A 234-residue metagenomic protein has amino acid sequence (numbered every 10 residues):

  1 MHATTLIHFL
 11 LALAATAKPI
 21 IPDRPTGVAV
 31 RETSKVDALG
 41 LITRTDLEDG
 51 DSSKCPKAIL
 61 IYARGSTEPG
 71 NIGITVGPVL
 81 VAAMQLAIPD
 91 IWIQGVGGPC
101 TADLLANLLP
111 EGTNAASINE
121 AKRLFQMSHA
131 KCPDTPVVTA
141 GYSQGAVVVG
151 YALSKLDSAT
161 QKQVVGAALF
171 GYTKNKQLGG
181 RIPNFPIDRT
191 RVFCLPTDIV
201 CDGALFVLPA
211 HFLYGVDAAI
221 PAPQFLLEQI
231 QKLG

Functional and structural regions predicted by a protein language model:
M1-T33, G234: Fungal secretory targeting signals
V36, I42-T135, P196-E228: Active-site catalytic motif of lipid deacylating hydrolases and related acyltransferases
V138, G166-A168: Residue in the alpha/beta-hydrolase core beta-strand immediately N-terminal to the catalytic nucleophile
T139-G145, V149: Gly/Ala-rich beta-loop-alpha elbow adjacent to hydrolase catalytic centers
S154-K162: Conserved hydrolase catalytic core segment
A168-K176, L195-I199: Active-site nucleophile loop of the alpha/beta-hydrolase fold
G180-D202: Surface-exposed loop and adjacent secondary-structure segments within mature catalytic domains
